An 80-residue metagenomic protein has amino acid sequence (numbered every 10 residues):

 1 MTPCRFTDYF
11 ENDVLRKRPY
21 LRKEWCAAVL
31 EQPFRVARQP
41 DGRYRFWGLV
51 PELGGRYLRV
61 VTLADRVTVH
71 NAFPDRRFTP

Functional and structural regions predicted by a protein language model:
M1-P80: Ribonuclease/tRNase effector modules and their secretory precursors
